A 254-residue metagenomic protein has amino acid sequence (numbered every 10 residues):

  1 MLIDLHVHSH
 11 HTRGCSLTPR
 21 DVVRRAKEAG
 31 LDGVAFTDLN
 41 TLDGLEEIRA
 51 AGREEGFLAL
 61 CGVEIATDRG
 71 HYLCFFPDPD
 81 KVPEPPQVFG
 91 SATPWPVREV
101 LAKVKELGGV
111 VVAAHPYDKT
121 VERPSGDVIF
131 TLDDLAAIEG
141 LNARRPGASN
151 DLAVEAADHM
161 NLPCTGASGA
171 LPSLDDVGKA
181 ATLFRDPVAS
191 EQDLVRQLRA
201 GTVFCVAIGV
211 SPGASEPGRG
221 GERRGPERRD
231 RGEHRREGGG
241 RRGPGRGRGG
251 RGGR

Functional and structural regions predicted by a protein language model:
M1-L5, S9-R13, P19-R24, D43-L58 (+3 more regions): Charged catalytic cores and adjacent phosphate/nucleic-acid-binding surfaces used for phosphate/nucleic-acid chemistry
L5, T37, V63, A114 (+1 more regions): Active-site flanking residues adjacent to catalytic metal/cofactor-binding acidic residues
T12, D38, F89-G90, A143: A generic secondary-structure micro-motif detector that highlights 1-2 residue hydrophobic/ambivalent hotspots embedded
T18, A92-P96, S149: Soluble or luminal CAZymes and related metallo-dependent hydrolases
V22-D43, V110-V112: Divalent metal-dependent hydrolysis catalytic cores, especially in the metallo-beta-lactamase
A35, L58-L60: Short, conserved beta-strand segments within well-ordered enzyme catalytic domains that often line or immediately flank
Q87-P94, E139-L141: Catalytic beta/alpha-barrel core
G90-G126: Internal catalytic-core helix/loop-beta-alpha segment that presents or stabilizes conserved functional determinants
